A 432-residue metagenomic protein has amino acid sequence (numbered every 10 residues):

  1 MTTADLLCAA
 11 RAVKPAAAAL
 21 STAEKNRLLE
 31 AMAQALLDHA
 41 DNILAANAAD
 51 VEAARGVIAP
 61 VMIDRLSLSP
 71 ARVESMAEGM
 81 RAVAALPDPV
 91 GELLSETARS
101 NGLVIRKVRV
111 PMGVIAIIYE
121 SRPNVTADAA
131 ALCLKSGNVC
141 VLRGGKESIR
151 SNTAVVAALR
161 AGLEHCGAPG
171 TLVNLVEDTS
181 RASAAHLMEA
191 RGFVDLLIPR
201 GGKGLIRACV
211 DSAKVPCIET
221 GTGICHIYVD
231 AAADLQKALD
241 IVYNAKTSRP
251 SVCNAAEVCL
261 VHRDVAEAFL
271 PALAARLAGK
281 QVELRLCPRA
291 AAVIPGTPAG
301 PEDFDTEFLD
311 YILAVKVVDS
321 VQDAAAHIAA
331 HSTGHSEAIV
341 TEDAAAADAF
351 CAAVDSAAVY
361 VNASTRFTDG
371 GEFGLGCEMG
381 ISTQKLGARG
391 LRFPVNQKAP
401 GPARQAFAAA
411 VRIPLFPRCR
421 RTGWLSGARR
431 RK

Functional and structural regions predicted by a protein language model:
M1-K107: N-terminal Rossmann-like NAD(P)+-binding subdomain of aldehyde/semialdehyde dehydrogenases
V13-L20, A35-H39, A46, D50 (+15 more regions): Change "in soluble alpha/beta enzymes" to "in soluble alpha/beta proteins
A18-A19, A231, V317, V340: A structural signal for short, well-ordered beta-strand elements
T22-R27, V90, C166-V173, S248-A255 (+5 more regions): Flexible, glycine/charged-enriched surface loops at secondary-structure junctions
A85, L93-Q236: Rossmann-like NAD(P) dinucleotide-binding subdomain of oxidoreductase/dehydrogenase enzymes
S121-N124, D128-S136, A158, H165 (+2 more regions): ALDH superfamily catalytic-core signature
G300-K432: Conserved C-terminal structural/oligomerization subdomain of aldehyde/semialdehyde dehydrogenase
